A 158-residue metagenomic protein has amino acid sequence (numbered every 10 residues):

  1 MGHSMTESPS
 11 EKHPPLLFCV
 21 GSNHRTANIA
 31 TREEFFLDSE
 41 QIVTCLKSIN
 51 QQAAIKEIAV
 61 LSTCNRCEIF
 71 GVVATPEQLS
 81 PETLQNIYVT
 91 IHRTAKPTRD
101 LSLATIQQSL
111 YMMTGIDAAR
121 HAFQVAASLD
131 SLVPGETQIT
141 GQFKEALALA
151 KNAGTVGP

Functional and structural regions predicted by a protein language model:
G2-H3: Intrinsically disordered, low-complexity acidic/proline-rich regions of large eukaryotic scaffold proteins
T6-E7, H13-A118, A122: N-terminal functional module of multi-domain proteins
S8-P9, D130: A generic local secondary-structure boundary/capping motif
L101-P158: Glycine/serine-rich phosphate-binding loop and adjoining beta1-alpha1 elements at the start of nucleotide-handling
